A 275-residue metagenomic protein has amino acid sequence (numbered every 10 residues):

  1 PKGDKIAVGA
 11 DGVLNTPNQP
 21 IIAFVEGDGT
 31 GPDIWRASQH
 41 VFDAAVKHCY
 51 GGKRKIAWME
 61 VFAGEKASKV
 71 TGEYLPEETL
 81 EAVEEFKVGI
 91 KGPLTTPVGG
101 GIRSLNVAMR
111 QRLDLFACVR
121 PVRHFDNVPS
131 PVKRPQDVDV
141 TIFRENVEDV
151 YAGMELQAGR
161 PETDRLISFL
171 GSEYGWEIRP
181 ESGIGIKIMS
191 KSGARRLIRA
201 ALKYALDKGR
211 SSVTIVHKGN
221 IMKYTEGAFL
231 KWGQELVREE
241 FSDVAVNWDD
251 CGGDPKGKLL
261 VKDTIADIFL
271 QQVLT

Functional and structural regions predicted by a protein language model:
P1-R54: N-terminal phosphate-binding or glycine-rich loops at protein starts, especially the Walker A/P-loop of NTPases
K2-D4, S68, Y74, K262-V273: Glycine-rich oxoanion-binding loops at beta->alpha junctions
D11-G12, E78-L80, N127-R134, L202-A205 (+1 more regions): A generic local secondary-structure boundary/capping motif
P17-I21, K53-R54, E84-V88, D114-L115 (+4 more regions): Short coil/turn connectors at secondary-structure junctions
P17-N18, A23-Q39, R165, F169-D263: Glycine-rich phosphate/diphosphate-binding loop of Rossmann-like nucleotide-binding domains
A23, A44, C49, K53-A63 (+4 more regions): Structural/interface elements that position substrates and couple domains in central-metabolism enzymes
K66-S172, G183-I184: N-terminal glycine-rich phosphate/adenylate-binding segment common to multiple enzyme folds
A82-T96, E240-T275: Glycine-rich phosphate-binding loop
